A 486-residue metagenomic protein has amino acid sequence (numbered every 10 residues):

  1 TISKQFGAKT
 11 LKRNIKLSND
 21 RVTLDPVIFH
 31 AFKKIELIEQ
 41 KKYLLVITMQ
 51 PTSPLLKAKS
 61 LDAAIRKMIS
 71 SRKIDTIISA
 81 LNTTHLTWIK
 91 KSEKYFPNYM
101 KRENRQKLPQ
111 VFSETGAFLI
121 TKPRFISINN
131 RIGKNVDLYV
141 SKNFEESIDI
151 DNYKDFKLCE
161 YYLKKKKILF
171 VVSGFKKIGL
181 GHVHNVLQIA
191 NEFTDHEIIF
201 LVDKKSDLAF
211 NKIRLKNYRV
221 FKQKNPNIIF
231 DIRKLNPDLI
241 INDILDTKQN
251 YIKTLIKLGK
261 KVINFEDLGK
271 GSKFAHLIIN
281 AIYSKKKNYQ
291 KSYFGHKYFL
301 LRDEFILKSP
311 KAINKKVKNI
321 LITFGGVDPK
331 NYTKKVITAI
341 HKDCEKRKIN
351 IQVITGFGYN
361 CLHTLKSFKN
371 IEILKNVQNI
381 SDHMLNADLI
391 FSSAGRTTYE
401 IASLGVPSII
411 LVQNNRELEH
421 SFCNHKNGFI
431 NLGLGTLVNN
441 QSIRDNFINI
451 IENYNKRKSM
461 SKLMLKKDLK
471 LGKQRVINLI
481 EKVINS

Functional and structural regions predicted by a protein language model:
I2, F6-I47, L55-R66, K224-L235 (+2 more regions): Short phosphate-binding loop-to-helix
D20-P26, H30, S53-E145: Conserved core of the sugar-phosphate nucleotidyltransferase
I28, F175-K177, N185-E192, D203-S292: Active-site and donor-binding regions of nucleotide-sugar-utilizing enzymes
I132-C159, A275-N331, C361-L362: A nucleotide-sugar donor-handling region in carbohydrate enzymes
N152, L469-S486: C-terminal alpha-helical cap of glycosyltransferases
G179, L187, S206, K315-A387: Donor-nucleotide binding loops and adjacent catalytic segments primarily of GT-B fold Leloir glycosyltransferases
L385-R396, V406-I409: Acidic donor-binding loop of glycosyltransferase active sites
N449, K456-K470: A short, well-ordered alpha-helix in the C-terminal region of glycosyltransferases
